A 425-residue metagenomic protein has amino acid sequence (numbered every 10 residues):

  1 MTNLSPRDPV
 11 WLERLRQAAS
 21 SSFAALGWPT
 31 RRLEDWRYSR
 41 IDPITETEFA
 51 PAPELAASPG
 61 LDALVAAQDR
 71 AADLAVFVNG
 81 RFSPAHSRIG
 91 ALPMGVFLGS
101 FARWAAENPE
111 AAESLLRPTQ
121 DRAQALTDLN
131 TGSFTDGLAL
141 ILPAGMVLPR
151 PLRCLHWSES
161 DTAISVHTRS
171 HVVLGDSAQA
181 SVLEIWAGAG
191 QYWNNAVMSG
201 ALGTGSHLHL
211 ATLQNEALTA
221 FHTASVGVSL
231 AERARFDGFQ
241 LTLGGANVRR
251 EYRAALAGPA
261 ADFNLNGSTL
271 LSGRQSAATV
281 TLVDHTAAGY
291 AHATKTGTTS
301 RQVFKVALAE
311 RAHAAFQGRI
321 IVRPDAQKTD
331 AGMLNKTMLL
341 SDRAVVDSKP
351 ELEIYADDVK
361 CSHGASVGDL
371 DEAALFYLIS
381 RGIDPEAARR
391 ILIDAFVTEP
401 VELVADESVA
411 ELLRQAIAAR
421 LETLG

Functional and structural regions predicted by a protein language model:
M1-D128: N-terminal amphipathic, basic helical "cap/leader" segment at the start of enzyme domains
W36, I391-L392: Residue-level "edge-of-site" marker
A85, E107-I383, I393, V397-G425: Conserved beta-strand/loop scaffold segments within soluble protein domains that form the structured core and edges
